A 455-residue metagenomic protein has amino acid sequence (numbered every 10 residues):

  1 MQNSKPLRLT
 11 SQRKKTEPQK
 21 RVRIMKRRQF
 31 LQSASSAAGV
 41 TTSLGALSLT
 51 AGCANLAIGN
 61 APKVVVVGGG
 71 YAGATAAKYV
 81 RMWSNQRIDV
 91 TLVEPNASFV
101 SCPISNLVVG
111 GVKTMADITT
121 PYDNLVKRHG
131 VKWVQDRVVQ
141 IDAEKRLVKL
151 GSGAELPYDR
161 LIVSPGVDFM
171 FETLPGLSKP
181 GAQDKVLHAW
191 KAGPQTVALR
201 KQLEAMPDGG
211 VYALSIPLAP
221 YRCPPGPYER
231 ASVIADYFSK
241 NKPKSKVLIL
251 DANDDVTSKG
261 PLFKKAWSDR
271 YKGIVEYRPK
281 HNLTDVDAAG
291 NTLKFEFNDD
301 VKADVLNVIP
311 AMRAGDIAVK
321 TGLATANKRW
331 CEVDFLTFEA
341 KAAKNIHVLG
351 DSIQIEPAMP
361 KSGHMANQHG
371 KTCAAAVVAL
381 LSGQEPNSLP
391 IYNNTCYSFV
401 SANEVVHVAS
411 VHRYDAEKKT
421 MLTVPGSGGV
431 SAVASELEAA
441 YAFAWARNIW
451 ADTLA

Functional and structural regions predicted by a protein language model:
M1-Q29: N-terminal secretory signal peptides
I24-R28, Q32-S35, G45, A54-N60 (+4 more regions): FAD-binding core/adjacent interface of flavoenzyme oxidoreductases
A54-K132, L218-K259: Beta1-alpha1 glycine-rich phosphate/pyrophosphate-binding loop at the start of Rossmann-like nucleotide-binding domains
R128-Q140, V148, L156, D236-R329: A Rossmann-like FAD-binding core segment of flavoenzymes
S178-M206, V301-V305, I309-A366: FAD-site-proximal beta/loop scaffold in flavoenzymes
I353-P390: A conserved FAD-binding loop/helix module that cradles the flavin
V378-D415: Active-site-proximal substrate-binding core of FAD-dependent oxidoreductases
A409-A455: C-terminal auxiliary extensions adjacent to catalytic cores
